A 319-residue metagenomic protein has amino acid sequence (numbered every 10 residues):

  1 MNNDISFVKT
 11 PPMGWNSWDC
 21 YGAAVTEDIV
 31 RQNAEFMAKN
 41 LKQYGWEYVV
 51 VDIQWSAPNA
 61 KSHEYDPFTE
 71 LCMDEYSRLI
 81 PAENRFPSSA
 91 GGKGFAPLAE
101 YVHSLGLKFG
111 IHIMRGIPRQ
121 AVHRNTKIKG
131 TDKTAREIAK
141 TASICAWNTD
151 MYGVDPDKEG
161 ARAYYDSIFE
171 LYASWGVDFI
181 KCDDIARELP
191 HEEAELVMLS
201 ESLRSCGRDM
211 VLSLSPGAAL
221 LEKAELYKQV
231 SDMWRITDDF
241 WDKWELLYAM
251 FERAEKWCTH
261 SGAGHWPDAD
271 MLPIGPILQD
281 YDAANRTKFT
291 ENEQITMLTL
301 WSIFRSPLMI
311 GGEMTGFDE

Functional and structural regions predicted by a protein language model:
M1-R31, F36-K39, M210: N-terminal module-boundary/linker segments of secreted carbohydrate-active enzymes
S6-K9, K42-Y44, C72, V102-S104 (+6 more regions): Extracellular/periplasmic catalytic domains that process cell-envelope and extracellular macromolecules
W18-C20, Q54-S56, M114-P118, I185-R187 (+3 more regions): Active-site beta-loop-alpha junctions enriched in small/polar residues
V30-N33, G91-L98, Y165-I168, E195 (+2 more regions): Stable alpha-helical elements in mature extracytoplasmic
A38-L189: Aromatic-lined carbohydrate-binding/catalytic grooves of carbohydrate-active enzymes
E137-S143, P156-D157, A163, S167 (+2 more regions): Glycan-recognition surfaces
I168-A218: Extracytoplasmic, non-cytosolic globular domains
E313-E319: Non-catalytic C-terminal accessory modules of carbohydrate-active enzymes
